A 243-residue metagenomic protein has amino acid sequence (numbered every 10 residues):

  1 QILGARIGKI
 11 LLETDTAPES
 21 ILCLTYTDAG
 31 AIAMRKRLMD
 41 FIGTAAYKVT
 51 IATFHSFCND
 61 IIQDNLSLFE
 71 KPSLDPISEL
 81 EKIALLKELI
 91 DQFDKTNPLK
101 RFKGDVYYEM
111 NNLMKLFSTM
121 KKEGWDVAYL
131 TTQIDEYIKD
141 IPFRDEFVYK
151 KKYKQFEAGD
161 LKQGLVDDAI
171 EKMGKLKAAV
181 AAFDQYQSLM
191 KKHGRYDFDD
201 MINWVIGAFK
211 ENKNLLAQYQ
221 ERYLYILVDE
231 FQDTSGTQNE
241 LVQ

Functional and structural regions predicted by a protein language model:
Q1-I2, L22-C23, G30-A31, T50 (+4 more regions): Conserved helicase NTPase motor core
Q1-P72, P76, N214-A217, S235-G236: P-loop NTPase Walker
L11, F69, N97, Q187-M190 (+1 more regions): Short amphipathic alpha-helical interaction patches enriched in hydrophobic/aromatic residues with interspersed Lys/Arg
L12, D40, D91, S118 (+1 more regions): Short polybasic/polar patches that bind polyanions
A46-K48, L68-A178, Y223: ATP-hydrolysis module of ASCE/P-loop NTPase motor domains, specifically the Walker B Asp-Glu catalytic pair
